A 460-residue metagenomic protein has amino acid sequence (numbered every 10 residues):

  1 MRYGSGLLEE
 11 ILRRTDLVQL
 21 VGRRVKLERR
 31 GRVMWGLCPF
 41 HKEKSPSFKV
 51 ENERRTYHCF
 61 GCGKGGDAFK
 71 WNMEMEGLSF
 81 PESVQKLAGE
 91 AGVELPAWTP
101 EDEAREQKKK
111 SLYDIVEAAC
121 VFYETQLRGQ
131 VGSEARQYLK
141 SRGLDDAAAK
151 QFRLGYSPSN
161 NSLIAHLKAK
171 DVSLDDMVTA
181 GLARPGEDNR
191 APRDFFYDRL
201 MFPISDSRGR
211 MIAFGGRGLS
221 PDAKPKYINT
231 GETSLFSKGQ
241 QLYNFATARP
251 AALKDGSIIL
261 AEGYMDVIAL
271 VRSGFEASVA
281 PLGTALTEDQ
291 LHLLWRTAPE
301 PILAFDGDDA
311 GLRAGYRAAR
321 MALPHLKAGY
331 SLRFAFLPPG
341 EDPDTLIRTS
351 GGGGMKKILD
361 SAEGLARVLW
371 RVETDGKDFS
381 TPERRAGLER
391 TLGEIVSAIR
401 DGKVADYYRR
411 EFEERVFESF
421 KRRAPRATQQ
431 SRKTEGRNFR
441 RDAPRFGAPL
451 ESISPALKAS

Functional and structural regions predicted by a protein language model:
M1-E103: N-terminal structured subdomain of primase-like DNA metabolism proteins
Y3, T15, R30, A104-L112 (+7 more regions): Phosphate-handling DNA/RNA-contact segment within nucleic-acid enzymes
S5, D206-S207, R249-I258, A285-P301 (+1 more regions): A charged alpha-helical hairpin associated with nucleic-acid processing machineries
G6, E82-Q137: Conserved active-site segments centered on acidic
I11-R14, G31, D102-Y113, G129-G132 (+6 more regions): Conserved phosphate/pyrophosphate-binding and hydrolysis machinery centered on Walker-type P-loop NTPases, extending
L20, D67-W71, A118-F122, E134-Y138 (+5 more regions): A general alpha-helix detector
V33-G36, K86-E90, W98-R105, A149-A165 (+3 more regions): Short linear loop/turn motifs
R55, G89-V93, R136-S141, D146-S162 (+1 more regions): Short, conserved phosphate-binding/catalytic loop or strand-edge motifs used in phosphoryl-/nucleotidyl-transfer
